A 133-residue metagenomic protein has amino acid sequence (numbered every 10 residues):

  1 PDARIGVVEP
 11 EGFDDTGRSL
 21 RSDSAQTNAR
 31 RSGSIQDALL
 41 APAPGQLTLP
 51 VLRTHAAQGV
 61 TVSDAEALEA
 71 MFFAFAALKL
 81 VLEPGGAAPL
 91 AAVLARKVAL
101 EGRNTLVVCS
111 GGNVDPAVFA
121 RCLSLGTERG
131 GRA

Functional and structural regions predicted by a protein language model:
P1-A133: PLP-dependent amino-acid enzyme catalytic core
